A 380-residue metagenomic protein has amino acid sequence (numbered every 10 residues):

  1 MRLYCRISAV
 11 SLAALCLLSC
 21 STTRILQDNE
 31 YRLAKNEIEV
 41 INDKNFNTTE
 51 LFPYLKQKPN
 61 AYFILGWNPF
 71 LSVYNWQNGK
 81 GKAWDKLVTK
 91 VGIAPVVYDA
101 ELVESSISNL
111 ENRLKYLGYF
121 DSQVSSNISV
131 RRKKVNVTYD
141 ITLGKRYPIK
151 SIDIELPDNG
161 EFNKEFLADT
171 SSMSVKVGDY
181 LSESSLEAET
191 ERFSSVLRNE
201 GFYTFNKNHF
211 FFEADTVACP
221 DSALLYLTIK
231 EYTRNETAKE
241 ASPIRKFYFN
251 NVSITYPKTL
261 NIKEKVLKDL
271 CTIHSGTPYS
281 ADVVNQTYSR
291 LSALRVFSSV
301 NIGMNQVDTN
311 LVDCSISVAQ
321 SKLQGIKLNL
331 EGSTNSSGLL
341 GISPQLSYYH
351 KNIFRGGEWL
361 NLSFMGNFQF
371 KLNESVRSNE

Functional and structural regions predicted by a protein language model:
M1-S8: Bacterial N-terminal signal peptides that target proteins for export
C16-S19: C-terminal motif of bacterial Sec signal peptides marking the signal peptidase cleavage site
S21-T334, S347, N361-R377: Periplasmic polypeptide-binding modules associated with outer-membrane biogenesis and secretion
G338-P344, R377-E380: Residues that define the transmembrane beta-barrel architecture of outer-membrane proteins
H350: Residues immediately flanking
I353-W359: Short loop/turn motifs that connect adjacent beta-strands in outer-membrane beta-barrel proteins
